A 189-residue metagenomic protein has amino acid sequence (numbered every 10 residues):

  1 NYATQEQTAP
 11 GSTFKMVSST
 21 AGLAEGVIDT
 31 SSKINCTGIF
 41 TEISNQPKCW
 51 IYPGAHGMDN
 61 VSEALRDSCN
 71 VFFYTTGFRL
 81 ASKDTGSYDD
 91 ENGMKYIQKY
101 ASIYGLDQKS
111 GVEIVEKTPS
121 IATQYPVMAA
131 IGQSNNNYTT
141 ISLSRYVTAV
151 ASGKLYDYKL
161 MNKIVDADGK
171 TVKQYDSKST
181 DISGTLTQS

Functional and structural regions predicted by a protein language model:
N1-S12, V17-S189: Beta-lactam-recognizing serine transpeptidase/beta-lactamase-like catalytic domain environment
